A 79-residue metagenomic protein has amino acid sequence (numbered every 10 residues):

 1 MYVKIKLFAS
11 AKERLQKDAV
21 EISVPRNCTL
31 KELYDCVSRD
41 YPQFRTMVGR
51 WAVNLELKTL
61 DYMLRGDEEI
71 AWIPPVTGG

Functional and structural regions predicted by a protein language model:
M1-G78: Ubiquitin-like/PB1-type beta-grasp interaction modules and other compact soluble beta-rich domains
